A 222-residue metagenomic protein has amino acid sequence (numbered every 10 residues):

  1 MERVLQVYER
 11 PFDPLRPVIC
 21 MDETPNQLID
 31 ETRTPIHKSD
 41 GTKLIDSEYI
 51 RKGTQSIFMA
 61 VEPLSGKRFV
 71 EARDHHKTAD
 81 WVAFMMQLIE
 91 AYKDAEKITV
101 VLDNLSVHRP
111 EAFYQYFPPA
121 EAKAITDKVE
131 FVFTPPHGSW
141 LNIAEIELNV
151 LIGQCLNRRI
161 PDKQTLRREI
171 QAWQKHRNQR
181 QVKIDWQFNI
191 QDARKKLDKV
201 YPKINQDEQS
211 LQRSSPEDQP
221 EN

Functional and structural regions predicted by a protein language model:
M1-M86, L197: Extended, low-complexity cationic-aromatic segments
L15-R16, A95-K97, V182: Short coil/turn segments at beta-strand junctions that form active-site/ligand-binding loops
C20-D22, A60, G66, M85 (+5 more regions): Mobile genetic element proteins and their domesticated derivatives, centered on retroelements and DNA transposons
T32, T165-N222: C-terminal domain-tail junction helix/linker
L44-I50, E121-I143, R158-D162: RNase H-like polynucleotidyl transferase catalytic core
A79-T99: Short, basic/hydrophobic alpha-helical segments
E96-R109: Acidic/histidine-rich, metal-coordinating catalytic segments
P136, A144-K163, H176-R180: Active-site proximal helix-loop segment of RNase H-like, two-metal nucleases, encompassing DDE(D)
